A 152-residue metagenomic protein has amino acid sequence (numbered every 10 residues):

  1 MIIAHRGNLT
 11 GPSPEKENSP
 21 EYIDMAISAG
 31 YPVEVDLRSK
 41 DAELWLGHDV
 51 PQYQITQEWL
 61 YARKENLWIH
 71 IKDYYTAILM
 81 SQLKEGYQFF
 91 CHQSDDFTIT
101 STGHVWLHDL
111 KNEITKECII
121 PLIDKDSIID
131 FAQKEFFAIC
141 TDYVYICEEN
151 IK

Functional and structural regions predicted by a protein language model:
M1-K152: Phosphate-group recognition and catalysis centered on beta-loop-alpha active-site segments
